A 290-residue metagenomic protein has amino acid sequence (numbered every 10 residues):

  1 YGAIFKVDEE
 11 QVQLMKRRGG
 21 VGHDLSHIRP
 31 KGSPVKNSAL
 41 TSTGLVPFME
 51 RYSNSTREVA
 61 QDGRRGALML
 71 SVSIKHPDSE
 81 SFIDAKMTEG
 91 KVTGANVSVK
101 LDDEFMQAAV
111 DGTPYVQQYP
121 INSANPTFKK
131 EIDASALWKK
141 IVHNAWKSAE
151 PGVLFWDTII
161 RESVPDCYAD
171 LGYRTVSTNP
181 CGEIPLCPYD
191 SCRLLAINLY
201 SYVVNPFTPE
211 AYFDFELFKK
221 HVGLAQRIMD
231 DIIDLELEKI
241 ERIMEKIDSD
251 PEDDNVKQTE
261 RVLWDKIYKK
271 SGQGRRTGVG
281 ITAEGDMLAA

Functional and structural regions predicted by a protein language model:
Y1-H221, A225, D234-D248, L263-K270: Active-site cavity-forming subdomains of large catalytic enzyme subunits
D231, L235-L237, R242-A290: Core structural elements
